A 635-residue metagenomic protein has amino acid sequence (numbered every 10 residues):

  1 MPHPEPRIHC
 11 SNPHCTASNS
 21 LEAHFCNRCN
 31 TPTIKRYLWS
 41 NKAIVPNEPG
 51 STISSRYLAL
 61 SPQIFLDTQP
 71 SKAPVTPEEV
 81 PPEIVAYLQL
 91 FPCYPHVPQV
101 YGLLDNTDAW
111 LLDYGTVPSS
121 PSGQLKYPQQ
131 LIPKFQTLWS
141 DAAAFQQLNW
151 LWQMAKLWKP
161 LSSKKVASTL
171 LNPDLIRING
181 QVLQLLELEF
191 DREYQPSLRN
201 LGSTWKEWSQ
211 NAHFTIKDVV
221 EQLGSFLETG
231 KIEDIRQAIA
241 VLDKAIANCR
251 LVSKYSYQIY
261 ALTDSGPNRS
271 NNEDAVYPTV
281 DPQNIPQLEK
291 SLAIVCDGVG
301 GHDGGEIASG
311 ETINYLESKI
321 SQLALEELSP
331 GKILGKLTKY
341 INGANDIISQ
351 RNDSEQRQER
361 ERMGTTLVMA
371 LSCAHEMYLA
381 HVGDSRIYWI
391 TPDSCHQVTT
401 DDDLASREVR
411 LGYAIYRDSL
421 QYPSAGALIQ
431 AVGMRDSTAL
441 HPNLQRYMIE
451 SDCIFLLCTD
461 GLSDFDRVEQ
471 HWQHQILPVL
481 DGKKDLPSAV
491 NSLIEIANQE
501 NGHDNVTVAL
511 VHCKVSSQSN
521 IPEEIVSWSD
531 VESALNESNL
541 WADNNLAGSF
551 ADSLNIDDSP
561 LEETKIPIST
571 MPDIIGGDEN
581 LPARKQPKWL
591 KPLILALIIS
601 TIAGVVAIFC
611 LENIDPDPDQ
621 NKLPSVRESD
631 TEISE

Functional and structural regions predicted by a protein language model:
E5-R7, H14, A23-T33, L60-Q153 (+2 more regions): PP2C/PPM-type serine/threonine phosphatase catalytic domain
C15-A17, I34-R36, S40-E48: N-terminal sensory and localization modules of signal-transduction and trafficking proteins
N19-S20, L198: ABC ATPase "signature" C-loop motif in nucleotide-binding domains
H24-F25, N30, L38-W39, G50-S51: Long, low-complexity intrinsically disordered regions enriched in Ser/Thr/Pro/Gly
D191-S203: Active-site Asp-x-Gly
W208-S209: Long, charge-rich alpha-helical interaction segments
